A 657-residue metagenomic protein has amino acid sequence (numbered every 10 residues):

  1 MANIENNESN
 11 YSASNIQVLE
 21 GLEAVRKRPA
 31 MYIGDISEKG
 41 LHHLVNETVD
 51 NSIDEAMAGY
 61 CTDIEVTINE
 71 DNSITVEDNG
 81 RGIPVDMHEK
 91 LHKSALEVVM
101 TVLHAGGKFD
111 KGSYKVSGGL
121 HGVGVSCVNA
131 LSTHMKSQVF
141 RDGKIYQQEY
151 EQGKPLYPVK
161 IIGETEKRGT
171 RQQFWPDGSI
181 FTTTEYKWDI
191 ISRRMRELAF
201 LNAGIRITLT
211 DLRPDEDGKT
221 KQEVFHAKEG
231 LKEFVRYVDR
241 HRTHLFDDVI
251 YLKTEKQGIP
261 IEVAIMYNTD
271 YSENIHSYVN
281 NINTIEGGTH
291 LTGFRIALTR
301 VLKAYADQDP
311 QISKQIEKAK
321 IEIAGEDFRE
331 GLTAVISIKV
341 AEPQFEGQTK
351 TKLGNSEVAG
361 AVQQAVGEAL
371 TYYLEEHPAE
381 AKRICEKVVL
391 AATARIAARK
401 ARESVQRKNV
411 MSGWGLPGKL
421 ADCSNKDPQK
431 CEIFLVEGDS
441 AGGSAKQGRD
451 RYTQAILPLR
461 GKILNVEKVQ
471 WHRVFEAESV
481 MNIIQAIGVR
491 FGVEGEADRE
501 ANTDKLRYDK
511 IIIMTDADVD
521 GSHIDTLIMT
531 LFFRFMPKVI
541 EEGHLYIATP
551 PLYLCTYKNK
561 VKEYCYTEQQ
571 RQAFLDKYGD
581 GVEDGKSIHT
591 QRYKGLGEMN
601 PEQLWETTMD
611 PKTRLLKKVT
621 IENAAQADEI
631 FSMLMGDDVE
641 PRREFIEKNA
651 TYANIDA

Functional and structural regions predicted by a protein language model:
M1-N15, L22, L44-N46, D54-A56 (+13 more regions): GHKL-family ATPase ATP-binding module
K27-V45: Conserved short strand/loop->alpha-helix "switch" segment adjacent to the catalytic nucleotide/phosphoryl-transfer site
G82-M87: A short glycine-centered beta->alpha linker in the GHKL/HATPase_c
H88-E89, L96: Short adenine-binding "F-helix/F-box" segment of the Bergerat
E89, Q344-A359, Y564-Q570, F574 (+1 more regions): Helical (often loop-to-helix) elements that flank the catalytic cores of nucleotide-handling enzymes
T393, A397-S412, D427-E432, G443 (+3 more regions): C-terminal interaction appendages of subunits in large macromolecular complexes
